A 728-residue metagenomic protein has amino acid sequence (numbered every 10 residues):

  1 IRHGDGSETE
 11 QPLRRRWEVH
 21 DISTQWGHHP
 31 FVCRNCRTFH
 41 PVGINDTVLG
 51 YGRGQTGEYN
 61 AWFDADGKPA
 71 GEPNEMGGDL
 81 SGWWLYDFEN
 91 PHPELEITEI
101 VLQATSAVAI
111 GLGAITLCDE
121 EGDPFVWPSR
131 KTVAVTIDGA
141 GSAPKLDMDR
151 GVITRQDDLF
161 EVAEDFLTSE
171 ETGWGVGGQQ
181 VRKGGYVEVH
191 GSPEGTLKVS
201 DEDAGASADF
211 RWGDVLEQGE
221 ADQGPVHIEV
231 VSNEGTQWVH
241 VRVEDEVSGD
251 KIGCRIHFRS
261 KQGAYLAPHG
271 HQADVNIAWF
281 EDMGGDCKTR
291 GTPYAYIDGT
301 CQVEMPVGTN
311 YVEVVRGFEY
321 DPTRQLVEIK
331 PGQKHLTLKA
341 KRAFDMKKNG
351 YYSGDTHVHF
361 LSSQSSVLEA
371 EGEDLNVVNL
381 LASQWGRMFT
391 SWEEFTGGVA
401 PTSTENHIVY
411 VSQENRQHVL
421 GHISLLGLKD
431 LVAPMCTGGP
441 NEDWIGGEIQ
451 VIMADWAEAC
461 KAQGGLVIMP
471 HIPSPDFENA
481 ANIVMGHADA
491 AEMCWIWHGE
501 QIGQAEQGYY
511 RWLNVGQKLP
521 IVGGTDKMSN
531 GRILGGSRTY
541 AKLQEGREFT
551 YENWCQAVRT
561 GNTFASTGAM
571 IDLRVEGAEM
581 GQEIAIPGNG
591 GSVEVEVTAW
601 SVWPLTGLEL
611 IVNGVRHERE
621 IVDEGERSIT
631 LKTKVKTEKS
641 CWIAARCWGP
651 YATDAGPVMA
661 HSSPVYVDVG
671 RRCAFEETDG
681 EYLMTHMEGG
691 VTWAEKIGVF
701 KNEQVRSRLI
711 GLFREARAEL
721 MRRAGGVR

Functional and structural regions predicted by a protein language model:
G4-S232, E695-V727: Activation corresponds to long, low-complexity, non-globular regions
R15-E18, G27, C118-D119, E394-G397 (+3 more regions): Short secondary-structure boundary/capping segments
V101, T116, N379, E492-W495 (+2 more regions): Residues embedded in well-ordered beta-strands within globular domains across many folds
D123, G141-L146, T154-I228, W238 (+6 more regions): C-terminal functional module detector
A134-G141, F360-S362, G446-G447, A454 (+1 more regions): Short, cationic low-complexity segments
K348-I521, T525-K527, G531, Y551: Catalytic cores of extracellular degradative/oxidative enzymes
